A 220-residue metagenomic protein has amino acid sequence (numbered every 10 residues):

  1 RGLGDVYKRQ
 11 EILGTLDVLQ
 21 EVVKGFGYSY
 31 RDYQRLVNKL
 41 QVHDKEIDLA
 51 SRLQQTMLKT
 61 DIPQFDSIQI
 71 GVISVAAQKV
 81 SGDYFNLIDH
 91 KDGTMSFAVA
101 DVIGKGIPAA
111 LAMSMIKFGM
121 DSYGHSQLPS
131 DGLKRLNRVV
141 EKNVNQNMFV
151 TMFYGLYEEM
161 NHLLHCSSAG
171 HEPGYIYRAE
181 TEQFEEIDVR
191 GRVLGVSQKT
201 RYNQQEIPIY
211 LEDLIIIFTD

Functional and structural regions predicted by a protein language model:
G2-Y7: Short, small-residue-biased leader/transition segments that mark boundaries at the very start of proteins
K8-R9, V102: Short beta-strand-to-loop transition segments that serve as allosteric relay/switch motifs in sensory/regulatory domains
R9-I12, V150: Conserved two-component signaling phosphotransfer/partner-docking surface
I12-S29: HAMP-domain and HAMP-like amphipathic coiled-coil signaling helices that relay input from membrane sensors to cytosolic
D32-I215: … and, occasionally, acidic/histidine-rich disordered N-termini of signaling adaptors
